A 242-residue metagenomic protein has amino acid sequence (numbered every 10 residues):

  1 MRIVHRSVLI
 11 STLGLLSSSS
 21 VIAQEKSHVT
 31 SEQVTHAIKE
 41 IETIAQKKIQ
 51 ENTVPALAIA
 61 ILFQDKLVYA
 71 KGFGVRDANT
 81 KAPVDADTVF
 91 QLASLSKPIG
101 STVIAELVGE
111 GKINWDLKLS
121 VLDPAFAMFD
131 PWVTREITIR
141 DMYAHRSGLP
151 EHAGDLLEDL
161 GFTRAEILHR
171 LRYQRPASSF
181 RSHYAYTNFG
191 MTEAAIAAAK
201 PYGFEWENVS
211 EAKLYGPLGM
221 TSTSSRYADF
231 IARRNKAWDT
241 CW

Functional and structural regions predicted by a protein language model:
M1-I3: N-terminal secretory signal peptides that target proteins for export/translocation
S7-S18: Bacterial N-terminal signal peptides
V21-E25: Boundary at the C-terminal end of the N-terminal hydrophobic targeting segment
S31-I38, E42, Q50, V54-P55 (+9 more regions): Solvent-exposed, acidic/flexible segments
E32-L92, N114, V121-L122, R164-A165 (+1 more regions): Short, conserved catalytic-motif segment at the N-terminal edge
A45, I59-K66, Q91-N114, K118-L119 (+4 more regions): Alpha-helical scaffold elements that line and support the substrate/ligand-binding pocket of soluble hydrolases
F73, D77, D130-W242: Short, surface-exposed loop or secondary-structure junction motifs that flank catalytic or metal-binding residues
